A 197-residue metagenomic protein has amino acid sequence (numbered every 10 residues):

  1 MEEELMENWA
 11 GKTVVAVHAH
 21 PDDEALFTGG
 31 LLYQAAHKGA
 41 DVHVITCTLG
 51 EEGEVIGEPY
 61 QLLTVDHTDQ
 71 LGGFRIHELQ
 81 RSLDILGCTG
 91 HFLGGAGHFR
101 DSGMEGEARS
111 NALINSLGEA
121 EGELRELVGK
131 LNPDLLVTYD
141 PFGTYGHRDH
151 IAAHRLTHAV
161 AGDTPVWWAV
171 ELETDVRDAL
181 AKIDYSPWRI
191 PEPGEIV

Functional and structural regions predicted by a protein language model:
M1-L131, A159: Active-site rim/loop-helix segments in enzyme catalytic domains that contact anionic ligands
E2-W9, D84-I85, G162-V197: The feature marks non-catalytic terminal segments
E24-A25, E51-E54, P141-R148, T174-D175: Active-site environment of divalent metal-dependent phosphoester hydrolases
V55, G103, R148, D178-A181: Short, well-ordered secondary-structure micro-motifs
L93-A96, T138-F142, R148, V170-E171: Short, well-ordered beta-to-alpha junction loops that form the rim of enzyme active sites and present histidine/acidic
L127-F142: Proline-aspartate-enriched helix->loop->beta-strand connector
H150-H158: Charged helix-capping and loop-helix junction motifs
